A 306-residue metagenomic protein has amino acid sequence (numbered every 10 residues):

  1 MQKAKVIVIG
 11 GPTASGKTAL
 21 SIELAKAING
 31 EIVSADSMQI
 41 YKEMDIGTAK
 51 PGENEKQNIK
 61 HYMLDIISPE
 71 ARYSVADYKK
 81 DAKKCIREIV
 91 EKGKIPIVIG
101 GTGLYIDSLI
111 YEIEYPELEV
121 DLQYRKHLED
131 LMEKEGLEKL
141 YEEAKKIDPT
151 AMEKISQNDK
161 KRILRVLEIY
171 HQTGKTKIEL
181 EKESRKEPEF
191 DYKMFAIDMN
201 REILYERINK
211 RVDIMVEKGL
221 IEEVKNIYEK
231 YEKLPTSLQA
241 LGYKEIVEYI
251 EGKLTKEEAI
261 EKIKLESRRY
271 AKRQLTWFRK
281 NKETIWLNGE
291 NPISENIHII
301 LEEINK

Functional and structural regions predicted by a protein language model:
M1-K306: Phosphate/pyrophosphate-binding catalytic cores of soluble transferases and nucleic-acid-acting enzymes
